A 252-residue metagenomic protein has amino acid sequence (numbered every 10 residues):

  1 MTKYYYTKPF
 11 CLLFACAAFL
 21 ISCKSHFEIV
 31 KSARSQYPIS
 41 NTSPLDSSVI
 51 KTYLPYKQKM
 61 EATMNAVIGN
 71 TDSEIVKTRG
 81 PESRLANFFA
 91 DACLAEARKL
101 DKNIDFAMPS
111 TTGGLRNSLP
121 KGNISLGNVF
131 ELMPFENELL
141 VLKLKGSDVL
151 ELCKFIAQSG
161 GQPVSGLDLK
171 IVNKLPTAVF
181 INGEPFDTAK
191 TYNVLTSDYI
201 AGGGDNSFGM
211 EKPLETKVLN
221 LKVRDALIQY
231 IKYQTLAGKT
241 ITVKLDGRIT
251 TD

Functional and structural regions predicted by a protein language model:
T2-C11: Bacterial N-terminal signal peptides that target proteins for export
C11-L13, P134: N-terminal hydrophobic alpha-helix used for membrane targeting or insertion
F19-S22: C-terminal motif of bacterial Sec signal peptides marking the signal peptidase cleavage site
H26-P38, A90, L94-E96, N103-D252: Feature captures C-terminal
S32-S118: Hard-cation-handling environments
